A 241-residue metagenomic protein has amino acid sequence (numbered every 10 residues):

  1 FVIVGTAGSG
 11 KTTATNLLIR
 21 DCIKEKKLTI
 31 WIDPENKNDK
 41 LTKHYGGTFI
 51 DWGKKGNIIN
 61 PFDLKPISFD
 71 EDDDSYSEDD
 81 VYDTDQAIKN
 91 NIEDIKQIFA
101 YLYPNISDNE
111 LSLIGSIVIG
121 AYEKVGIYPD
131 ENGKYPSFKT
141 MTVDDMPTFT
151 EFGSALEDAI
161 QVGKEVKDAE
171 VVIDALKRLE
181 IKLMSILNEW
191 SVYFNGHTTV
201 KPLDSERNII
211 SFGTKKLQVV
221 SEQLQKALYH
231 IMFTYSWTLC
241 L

Functional and structural regions predicted by a protein language model:
F1-K54: Glycine-rich phosphate-binding loop of nucleotide-binding enzymes
P34-K54, P61-L241: P-loop NTPase motor domains
